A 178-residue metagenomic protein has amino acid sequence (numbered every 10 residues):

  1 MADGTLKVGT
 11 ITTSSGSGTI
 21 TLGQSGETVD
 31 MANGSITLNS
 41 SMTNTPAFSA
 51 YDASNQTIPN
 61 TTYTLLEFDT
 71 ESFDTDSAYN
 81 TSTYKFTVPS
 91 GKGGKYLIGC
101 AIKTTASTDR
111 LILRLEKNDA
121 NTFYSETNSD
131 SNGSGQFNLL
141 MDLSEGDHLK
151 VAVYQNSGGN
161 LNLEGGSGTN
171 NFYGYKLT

Functional and structural regions predicted by a protein language model:
A2-S41, S157: Beta-strand-rich receptor-binding modules of extracellular spikes/adhesins
S17, T81-T83, N138: A structural connector/turn signal
M31-R110, Y124-E126, S131, G159-T178: Terminal (often C-terminal
G94-T104, Q136-F137, D147-Y154: Extracellular beta-strand-rich recognition modules
R114-K117: Conserved aromatic beta-strand anchor motif in extracellular beta-sandwich/beta-rich domains
S125, N138-L139: Contiguous, function-dense segments enriched for cysteine-driven chemistry and partner/ligand-binding capacity
M141-E145: Surface-exposed, short loops/turns at beta-strand junctions within beta-sandwich domains
